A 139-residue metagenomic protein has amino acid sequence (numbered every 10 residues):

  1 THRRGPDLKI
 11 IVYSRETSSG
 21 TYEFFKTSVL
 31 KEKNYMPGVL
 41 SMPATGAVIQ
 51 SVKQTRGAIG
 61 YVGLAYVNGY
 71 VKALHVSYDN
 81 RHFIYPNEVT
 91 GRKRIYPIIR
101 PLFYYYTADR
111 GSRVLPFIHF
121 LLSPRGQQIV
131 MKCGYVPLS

Functional and structural regions predicted by a protein language model:
T1-S139: Exported/periplasmic ABC-transporter solute-binding proteins
